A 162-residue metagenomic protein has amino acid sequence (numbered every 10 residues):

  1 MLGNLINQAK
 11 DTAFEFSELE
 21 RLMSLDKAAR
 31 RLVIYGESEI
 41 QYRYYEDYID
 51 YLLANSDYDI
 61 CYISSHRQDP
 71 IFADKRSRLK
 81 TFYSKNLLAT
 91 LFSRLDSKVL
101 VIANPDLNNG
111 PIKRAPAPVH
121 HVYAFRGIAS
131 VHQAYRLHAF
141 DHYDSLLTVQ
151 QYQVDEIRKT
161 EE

Functional and structural regions predicted by a protein language model:
M1-R31, S38: Membrane-proximal basic amphipathic "stem/tether" segments
V33-E162: Active-site and donor-binding regions of nucleotide-sugar-utilizing enzymes
